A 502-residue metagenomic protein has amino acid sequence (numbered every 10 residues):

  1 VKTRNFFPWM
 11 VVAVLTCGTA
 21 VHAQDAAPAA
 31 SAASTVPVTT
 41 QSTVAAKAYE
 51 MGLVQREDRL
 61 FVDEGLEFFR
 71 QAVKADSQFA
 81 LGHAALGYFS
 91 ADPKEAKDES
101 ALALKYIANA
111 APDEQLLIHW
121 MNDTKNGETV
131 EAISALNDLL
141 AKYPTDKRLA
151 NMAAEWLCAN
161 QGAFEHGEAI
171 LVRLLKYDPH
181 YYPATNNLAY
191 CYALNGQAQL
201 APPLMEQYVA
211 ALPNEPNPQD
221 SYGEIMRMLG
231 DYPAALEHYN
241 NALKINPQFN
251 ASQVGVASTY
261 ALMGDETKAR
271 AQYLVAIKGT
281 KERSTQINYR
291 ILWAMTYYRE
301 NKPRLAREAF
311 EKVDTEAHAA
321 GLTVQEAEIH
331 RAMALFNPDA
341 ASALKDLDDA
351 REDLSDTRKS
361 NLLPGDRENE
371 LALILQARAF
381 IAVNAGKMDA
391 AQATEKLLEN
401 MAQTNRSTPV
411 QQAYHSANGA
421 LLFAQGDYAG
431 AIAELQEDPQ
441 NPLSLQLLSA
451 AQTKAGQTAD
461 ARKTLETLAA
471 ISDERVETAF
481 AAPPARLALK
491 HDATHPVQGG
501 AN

Functional and structural regions predicted by a protein language model:
Q41-Q71, A75, Q115-S134, M152 (+3 more regions): Alpha-helical segment of the N-proximal tetratricopeptide repeat
V44, Q78-F79, D146-K147, Y181 (+5 more regions): Residue-level recognition of tetratricopeptide repeat
R56-E57, A91, T124, C158-A159 (+7 more regions): Position-specific recognition of the canonical hydrophobic site in helix A of tetratricopeptide repeat
A75, Y106-N109, K142-Y143, K176-D178 (+6 more regions): Structural marker of alpha-solenoid helical repeat scaffolds
A85, M152-A153, N187, S221 (+5 more regions): Canonical tetratricopeptide repeat
